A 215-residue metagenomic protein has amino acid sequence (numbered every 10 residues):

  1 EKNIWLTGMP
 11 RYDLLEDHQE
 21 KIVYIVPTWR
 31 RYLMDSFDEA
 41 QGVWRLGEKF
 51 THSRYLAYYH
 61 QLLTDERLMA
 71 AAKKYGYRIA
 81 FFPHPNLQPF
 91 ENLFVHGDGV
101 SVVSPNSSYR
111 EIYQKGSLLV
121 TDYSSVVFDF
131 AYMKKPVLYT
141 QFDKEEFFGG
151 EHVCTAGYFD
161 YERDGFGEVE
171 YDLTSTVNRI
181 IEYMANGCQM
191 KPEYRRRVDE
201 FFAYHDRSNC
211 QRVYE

Functional and structural regions predicted by a protein language model:
E1-K2: A short, active-site helix/loop in glycosyltransferases that binds the activated sugar's phosphate group
W5, Y24, A80, S101-V103 (+3 more regions): Hydrophobic/aromatic beta-strand patches that form the interior of the parallel beta-sheet core in alpha/beta enzyme
T7-L93, E170, Q211: Conserved catalytic-core segment of nucleotide-activated headgroup transferases in glycan assembly
P10-D13, T28-Y32, P85-P89, Y109 (+4 more regions): Short, solvent-exposed loop/turn segments at secondary-structure junctions
A80, P85-F128: Donor nucleotide-activated moiety binding/catalytic core segment of transferases that use nucleotide-activated donors
L93-D98, S125-F201: Catalytic binding pocket for nucleotide-activated donors in carbohydrate/polymer assembly enzymes
D206-E215: C-terminal alpha-helical cap of glycosyltransferases
